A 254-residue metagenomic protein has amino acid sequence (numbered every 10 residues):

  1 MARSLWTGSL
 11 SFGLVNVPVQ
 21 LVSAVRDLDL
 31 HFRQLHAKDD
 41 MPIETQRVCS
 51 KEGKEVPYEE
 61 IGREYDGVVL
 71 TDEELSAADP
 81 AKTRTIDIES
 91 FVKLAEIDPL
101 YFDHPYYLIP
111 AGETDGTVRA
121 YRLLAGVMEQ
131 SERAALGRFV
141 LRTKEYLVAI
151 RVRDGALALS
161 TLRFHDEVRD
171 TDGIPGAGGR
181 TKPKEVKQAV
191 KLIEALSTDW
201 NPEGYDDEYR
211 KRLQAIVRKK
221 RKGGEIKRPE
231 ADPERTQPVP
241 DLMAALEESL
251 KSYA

Functional and structural regions predicted by a protein language model:
M1-A254: Boundary segments of small protein-protein interaction reader/adaptor domains
